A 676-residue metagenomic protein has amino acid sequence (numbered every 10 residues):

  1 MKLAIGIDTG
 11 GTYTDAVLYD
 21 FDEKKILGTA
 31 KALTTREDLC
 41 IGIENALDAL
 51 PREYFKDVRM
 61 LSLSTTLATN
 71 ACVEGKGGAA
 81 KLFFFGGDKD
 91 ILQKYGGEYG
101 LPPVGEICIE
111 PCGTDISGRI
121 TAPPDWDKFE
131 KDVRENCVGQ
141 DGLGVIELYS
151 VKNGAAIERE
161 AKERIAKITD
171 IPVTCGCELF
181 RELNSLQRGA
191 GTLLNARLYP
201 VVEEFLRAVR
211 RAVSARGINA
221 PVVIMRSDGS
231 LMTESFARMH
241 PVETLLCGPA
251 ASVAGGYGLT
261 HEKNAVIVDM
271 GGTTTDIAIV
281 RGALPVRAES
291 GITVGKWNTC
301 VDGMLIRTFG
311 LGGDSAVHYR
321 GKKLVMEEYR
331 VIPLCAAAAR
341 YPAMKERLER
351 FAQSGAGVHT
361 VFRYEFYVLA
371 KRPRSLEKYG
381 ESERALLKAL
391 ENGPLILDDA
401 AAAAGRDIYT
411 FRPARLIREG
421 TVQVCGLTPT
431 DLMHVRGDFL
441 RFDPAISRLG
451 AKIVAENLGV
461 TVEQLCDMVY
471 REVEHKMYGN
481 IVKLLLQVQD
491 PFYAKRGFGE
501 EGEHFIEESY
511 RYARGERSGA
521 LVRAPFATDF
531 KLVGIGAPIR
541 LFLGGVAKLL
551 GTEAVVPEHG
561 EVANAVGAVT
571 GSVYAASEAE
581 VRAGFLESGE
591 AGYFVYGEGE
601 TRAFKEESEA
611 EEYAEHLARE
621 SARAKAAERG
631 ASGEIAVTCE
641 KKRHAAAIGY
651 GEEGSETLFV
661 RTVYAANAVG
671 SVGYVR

Functional and structural regions predicted by a protein language model:
M1-R676: N-terminally biased helix-coil "hinge/interface" segments that flank
